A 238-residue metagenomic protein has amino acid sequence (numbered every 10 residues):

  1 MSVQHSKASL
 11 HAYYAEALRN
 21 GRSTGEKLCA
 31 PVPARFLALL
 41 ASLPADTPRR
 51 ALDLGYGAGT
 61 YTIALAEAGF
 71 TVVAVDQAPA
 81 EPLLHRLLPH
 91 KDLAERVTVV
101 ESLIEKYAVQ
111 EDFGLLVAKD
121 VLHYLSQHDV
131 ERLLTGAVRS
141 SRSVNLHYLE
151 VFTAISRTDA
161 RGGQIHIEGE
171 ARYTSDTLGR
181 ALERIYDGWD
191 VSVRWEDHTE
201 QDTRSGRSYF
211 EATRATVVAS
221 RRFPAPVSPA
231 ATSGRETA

Functional and structural regions predicted by a protein language model:
M1-P48, G57-V97, E101-A108, L125 (+2 more regions): Class I (Rossmann-like) S-adenosyl-L-methionine-dependent methyltransferase catalytic domain, capturing the SAM-binding
R49, G114: Conserved acidic residues
L54: Conserved beta-strand/loop positions that form the S-adenosyl-L-methionine
E111: Active-site charged/polar residues at nucleotide-handling catalytic sites that mediate phosphoryl, nucleotidyl
V117: A conserved beta-strand element that flanks and buttresses the S-adenosyl-L-methionine
D120-V121: Short catalytic micro-motifs in class I SAM-dependent methyltransferases
G136-S140: Conserved helix-to-beta-strand junction in the class I
